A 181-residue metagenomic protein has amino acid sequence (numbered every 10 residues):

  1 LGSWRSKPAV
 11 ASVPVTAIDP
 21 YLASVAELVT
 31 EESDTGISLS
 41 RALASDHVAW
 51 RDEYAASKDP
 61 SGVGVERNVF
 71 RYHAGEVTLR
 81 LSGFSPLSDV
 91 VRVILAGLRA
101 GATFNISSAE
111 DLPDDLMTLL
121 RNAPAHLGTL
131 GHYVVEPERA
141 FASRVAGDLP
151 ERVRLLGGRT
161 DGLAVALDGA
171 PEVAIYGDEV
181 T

Functional and structural regions predicted by a protein language model:
L1-V90, A96-T181: C-terminal segments
